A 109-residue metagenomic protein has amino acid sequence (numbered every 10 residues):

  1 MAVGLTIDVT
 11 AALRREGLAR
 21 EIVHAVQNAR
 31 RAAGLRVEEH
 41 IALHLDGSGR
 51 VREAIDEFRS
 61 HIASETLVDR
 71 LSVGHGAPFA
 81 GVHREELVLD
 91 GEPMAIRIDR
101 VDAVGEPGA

Functional and structural regions predicted by a protein language model:
M1-A109: C-terminal low-complexity, glycine/proline- and small-hydrophobic-enriched intrinsically disordered tails that act as
